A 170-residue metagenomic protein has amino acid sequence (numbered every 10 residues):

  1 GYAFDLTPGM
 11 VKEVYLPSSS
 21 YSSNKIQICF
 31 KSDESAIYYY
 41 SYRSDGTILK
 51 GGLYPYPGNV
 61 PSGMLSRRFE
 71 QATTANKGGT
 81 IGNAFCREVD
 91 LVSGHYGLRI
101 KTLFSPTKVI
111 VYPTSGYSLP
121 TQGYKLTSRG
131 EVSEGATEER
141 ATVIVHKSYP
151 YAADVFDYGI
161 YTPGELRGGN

Functional and structural regions predicted by a protein language model:
G1-N170: Compositional signature of intrinsically disordered, low-complexity segments enriched in polar residues
